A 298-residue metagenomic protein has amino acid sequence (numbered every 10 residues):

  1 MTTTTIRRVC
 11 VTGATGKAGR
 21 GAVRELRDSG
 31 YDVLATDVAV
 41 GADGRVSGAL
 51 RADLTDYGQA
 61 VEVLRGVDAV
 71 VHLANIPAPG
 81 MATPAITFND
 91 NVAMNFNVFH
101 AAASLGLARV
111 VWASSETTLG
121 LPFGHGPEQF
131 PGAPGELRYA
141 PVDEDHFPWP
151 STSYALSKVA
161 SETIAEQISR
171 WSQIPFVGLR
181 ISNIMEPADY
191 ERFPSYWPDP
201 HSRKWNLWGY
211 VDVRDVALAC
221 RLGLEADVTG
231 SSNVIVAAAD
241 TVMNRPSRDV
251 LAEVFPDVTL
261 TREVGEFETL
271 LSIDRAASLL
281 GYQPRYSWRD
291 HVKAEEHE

Functional and structural regions predicted by a protein language model:
V9-S29: N-terminal Rossmann NAD(P)H-binding glycine-rich loop of SDR-like oxidoreductase domains
Y31-A42: Conserved glycine-rich Rossmann-like NAD(P)H-binding loop of the short-chain dehydrogenase/reductase
A42, A52-A93, A101: NAD(P)H-binding glycine-rich loop region in Rossmannoid oxidoreductase-like domains and their noncatalytic homologs
N97-S151: Conserved Rossmann-fold NAD(P)-dependent oxidoreductase catalytic core, especially the SDR/UDP-sugar
S153, S157-A160: Active-site helix of classical SDR
E162-P187: Conserved beta-loop-beta element that borders a ligand/cofactor-binding pocket
I184-H201, N206-S232: Alpha-helical substrate-binding/gating segment
R214-E298: C-terminal substrate-binding subdomain of Rossmann-fold SDR/epimerase-dehydratase oxidoreductases
